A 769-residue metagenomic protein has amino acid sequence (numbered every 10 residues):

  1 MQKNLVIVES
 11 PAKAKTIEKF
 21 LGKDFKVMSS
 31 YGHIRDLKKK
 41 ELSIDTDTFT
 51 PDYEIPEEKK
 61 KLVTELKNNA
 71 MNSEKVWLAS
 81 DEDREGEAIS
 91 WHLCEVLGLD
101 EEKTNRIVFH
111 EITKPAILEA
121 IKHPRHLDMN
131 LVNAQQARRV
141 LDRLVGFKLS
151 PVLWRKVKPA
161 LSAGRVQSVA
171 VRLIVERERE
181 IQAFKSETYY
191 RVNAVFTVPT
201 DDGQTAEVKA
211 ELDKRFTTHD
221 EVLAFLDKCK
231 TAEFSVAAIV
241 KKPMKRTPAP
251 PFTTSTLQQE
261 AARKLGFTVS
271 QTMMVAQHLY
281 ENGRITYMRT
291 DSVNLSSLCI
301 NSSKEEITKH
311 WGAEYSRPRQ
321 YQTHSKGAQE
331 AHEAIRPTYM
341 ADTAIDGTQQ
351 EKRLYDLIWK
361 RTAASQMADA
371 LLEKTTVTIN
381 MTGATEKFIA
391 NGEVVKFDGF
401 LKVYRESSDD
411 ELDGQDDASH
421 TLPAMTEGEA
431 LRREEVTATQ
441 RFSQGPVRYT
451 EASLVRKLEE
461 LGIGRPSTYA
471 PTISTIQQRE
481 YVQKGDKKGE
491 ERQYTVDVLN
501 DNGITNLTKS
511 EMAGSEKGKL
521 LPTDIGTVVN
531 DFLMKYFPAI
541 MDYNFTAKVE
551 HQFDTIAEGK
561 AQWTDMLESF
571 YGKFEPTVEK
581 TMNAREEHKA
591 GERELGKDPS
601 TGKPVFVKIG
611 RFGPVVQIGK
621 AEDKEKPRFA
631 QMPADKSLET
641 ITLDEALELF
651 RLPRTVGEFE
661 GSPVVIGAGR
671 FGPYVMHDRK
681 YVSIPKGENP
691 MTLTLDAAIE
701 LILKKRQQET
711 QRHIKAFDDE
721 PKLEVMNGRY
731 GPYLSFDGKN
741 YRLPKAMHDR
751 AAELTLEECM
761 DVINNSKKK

Functional and structural regions predicted by a protein language model:
M1-R139, K148, G312, R319 (+3 more regions): Intrinsically disordered, low-complexity regulatory segments
Q2-L5, T16, F25, S150 (+4 more regions): Basic, low-complexity terminal or inter-domain segments flanking catalytic cores
G22, V27-S29, P151, S168 (+4 more regions): Accessory interaction regions appended to the cores of large information-processing enzymes
I112-A194, K241-K245: C-terminal or mid-to-C-terminal helical accessory/interaction module adjacent to the motor/catalytic core
F216-P251, T426-L431, T437-T439, N544 (+1 more regions): Metal- or metallocofactor-binding catalytic centers and their adjacent structured scaffolds across diverse enzyme
V236-V240, T247-A261, T286-T290, G445-K457 (+1 more regions): Short acidic, hydrophobic short linear motifs in intrinsically disordered regions
Q258-E260, K264-Q271: A conserved hydrophobic secondary-structure block that centers on an alpha-helix together with its immediately flanking
